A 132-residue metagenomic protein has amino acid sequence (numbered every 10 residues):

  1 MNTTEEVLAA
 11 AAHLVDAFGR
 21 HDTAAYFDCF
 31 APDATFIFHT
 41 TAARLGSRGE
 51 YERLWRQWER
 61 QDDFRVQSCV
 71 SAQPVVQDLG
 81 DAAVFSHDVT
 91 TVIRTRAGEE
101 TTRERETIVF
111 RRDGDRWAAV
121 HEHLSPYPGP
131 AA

Functional and structural regions predicted by a protein language model:
M1-P32, P130-A132: Short, low-complexity N-terminal intrinsically disordered segments enriched in polar/charged residues
T4-E5, T23-D81, D88, E100: A solvent-exposed, acidic/Ser-Thr-rich amphipathic alpha-helical stretch
L14, W55, V70-V76, V89-T91 (+2 more regions): Hydrophobic/aromatic beta-strand elements that line small-molecule binding cavities or substrate pockets in beta-rich
A17, E100-T102: Short loop/turn motifs at secondary-structure junctions and domain boundaries
V76-V84, G98, F110-A118: A short, structured loop/turn motif at beta-sheet edges
V92-E100: Short, cysteine-centered beta-strand-loop-beta hairpins and adjacent loop/turn segments enriched in charged/polar
R103-A132: Short beta-strand edge/turn micro-motifs at domain boundaries
